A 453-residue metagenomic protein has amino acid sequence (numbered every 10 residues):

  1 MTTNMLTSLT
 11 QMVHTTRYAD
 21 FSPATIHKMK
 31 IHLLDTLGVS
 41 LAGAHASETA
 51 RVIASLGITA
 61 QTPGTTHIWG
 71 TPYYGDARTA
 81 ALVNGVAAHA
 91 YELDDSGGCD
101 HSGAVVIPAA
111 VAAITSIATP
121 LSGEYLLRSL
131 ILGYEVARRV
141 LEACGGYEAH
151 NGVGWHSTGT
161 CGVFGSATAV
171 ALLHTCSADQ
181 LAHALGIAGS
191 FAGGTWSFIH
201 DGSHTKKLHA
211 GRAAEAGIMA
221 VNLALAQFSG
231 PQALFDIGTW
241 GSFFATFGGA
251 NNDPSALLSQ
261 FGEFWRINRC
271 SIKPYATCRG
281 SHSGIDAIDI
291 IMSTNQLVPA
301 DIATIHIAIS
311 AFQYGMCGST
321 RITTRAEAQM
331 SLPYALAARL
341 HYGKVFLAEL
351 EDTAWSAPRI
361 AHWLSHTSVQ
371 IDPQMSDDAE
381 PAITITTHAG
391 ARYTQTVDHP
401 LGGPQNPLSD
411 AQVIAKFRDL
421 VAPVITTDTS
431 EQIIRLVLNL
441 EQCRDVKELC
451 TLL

Functional and structural regions predicted by a protein language model:
M1-S102, I199, T205-A216, N222-L453: Terminal-appendage/accessory-domain detector
G43, A110-A118, A167-H174, A220-A224 (+2 more regions): Well-ordered alpha-helical scaffold segments within catalytic/enzyme domains
H89-V140, C144-G145: Hydrophobic alpha-helical hairpins/lids featuring a short glycine-rich hinge
G103-V111, G162-A169, E215-M219, S281-S283: Well-ordered alpha-helical segments within folded domains of soluble proteins
I117-R128, T175-A182, G230-A233: Structural helix-adjacent loops and short alpha-helical linkers that scaffold large soluble proteins
L130, Y134, L181-A188, E431-I434: Short, well-structured alpha-helical segments that form the helix of a local strand-helix-strand
V136-F164, T195, A210: Aromatic-lined, polymer-binding surfaces characteristic of secreted/periplasmic polysaccharide-degrading enzymes
I187-T195: Flexible glycine/proline-rich, aromatic-decorated loop/lid segments
